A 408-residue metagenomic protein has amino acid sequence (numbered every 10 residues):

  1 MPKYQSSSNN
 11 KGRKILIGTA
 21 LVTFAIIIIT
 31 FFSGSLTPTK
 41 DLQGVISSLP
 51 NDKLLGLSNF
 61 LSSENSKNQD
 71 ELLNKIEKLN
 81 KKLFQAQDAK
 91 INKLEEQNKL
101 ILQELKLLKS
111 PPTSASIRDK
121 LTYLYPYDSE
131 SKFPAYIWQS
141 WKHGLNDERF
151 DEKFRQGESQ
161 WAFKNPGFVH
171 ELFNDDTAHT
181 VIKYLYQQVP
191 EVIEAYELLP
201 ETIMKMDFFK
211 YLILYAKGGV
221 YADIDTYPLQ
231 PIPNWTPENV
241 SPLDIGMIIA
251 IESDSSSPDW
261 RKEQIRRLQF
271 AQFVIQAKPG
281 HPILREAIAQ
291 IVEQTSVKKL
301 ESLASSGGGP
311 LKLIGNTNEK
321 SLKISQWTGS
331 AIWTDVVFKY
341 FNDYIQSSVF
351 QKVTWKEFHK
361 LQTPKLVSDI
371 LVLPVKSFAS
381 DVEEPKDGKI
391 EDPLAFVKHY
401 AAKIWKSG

Functional and structural regions predicted by a protein language model:
P2-M206, A222-G408: Glycosyltransferase-associated regions of secretory-pathway enzymes, highlighting luminal stem/catalytic domains
D207-G219: Small-residue hinge/turn detector
